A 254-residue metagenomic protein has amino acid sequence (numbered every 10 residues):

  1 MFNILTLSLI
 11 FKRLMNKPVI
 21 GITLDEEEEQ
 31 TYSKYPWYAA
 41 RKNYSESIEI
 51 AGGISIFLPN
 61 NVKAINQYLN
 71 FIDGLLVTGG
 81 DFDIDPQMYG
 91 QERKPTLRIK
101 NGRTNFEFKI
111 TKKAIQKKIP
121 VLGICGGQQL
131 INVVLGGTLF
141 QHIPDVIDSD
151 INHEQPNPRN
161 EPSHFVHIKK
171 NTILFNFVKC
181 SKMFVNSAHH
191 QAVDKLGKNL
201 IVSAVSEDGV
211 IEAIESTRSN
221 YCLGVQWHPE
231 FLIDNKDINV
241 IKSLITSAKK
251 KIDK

Functional and structural regions predicted by a protein language model:
M1-L122, V133, D145-F177, K182-F184 (+4 more regions): N-terminal beta1-alpha1 cap of cysteine-dependent amidohydrolase-like domains
C125: Conserved G/P- and acidic residue-centered "switch" motifs that form tight phosphate/ATP-binding loops in soluble
Q128-I131: Hydrophobic, aromatic-enriched interface-forming segments
G137-F140: Conserved active-site segments centered on acidic
N186-H190: A glycine-rich beta-turn/hairpin centered on an aromatic-Pro dipeptide
L223-Q226: Active-site-proximal beta-strand elements of phosphoester/diester hydrolases
